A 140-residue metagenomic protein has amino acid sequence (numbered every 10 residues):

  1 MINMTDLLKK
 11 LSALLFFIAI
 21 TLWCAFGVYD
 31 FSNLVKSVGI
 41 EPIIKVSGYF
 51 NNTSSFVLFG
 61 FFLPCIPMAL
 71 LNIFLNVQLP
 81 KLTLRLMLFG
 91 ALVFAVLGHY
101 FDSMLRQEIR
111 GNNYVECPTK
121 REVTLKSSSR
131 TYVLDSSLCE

Functional and structural regions predicted by a protein language model:
I2-F16, L86: Alpha-helical transmembrane segments and their helix-start/interface "positive-inside/aromatic belt" motifs in integral
L11, I18, P67-L70, G90-V96: Membrane-embedded alpha-helical segments of small multi-pass membrane proteins
L14-A69: Membrane-embedded alpha-helical segments of integral membrane proteins
L22-N33, L97-I109: C-terminal TM-helix exit segments that contain a strictly Trp-centered aromatic cap at the helix terminus
V35-V38, I73-Q78, G111-N112: Membrane-interface elements of multi-pass transporters and channels
V57-L88: Cytosolic-side transmembrane helix boundary signature
L79-M104: Internal/C-terminal transmembrane anchor helices
D102-E140: Membrane-interface segments at or immediately adjacent to transmembrane helices that form the boundary between
